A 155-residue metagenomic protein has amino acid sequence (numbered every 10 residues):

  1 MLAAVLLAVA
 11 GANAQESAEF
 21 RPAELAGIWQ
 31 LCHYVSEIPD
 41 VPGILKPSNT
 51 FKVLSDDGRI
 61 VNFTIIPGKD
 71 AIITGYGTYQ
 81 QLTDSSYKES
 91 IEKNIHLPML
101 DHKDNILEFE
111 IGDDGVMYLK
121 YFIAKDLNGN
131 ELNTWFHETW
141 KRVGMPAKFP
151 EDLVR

Functional and structural regions predicted by a protein language model:
M1-V9: Bacterial N-terminal signal peptides
A12-T74, K88-R155: Lipid interaction determinants
G77-Q80: Extracellular/luminal ectodomains and secreted, surface-exposed scaffolds of diverse proteins
L82-D84: Change "in extracellular beta-sheet-rich domains … of secreted and cell-surface proteins" to "in beta-sheet-rich domains
